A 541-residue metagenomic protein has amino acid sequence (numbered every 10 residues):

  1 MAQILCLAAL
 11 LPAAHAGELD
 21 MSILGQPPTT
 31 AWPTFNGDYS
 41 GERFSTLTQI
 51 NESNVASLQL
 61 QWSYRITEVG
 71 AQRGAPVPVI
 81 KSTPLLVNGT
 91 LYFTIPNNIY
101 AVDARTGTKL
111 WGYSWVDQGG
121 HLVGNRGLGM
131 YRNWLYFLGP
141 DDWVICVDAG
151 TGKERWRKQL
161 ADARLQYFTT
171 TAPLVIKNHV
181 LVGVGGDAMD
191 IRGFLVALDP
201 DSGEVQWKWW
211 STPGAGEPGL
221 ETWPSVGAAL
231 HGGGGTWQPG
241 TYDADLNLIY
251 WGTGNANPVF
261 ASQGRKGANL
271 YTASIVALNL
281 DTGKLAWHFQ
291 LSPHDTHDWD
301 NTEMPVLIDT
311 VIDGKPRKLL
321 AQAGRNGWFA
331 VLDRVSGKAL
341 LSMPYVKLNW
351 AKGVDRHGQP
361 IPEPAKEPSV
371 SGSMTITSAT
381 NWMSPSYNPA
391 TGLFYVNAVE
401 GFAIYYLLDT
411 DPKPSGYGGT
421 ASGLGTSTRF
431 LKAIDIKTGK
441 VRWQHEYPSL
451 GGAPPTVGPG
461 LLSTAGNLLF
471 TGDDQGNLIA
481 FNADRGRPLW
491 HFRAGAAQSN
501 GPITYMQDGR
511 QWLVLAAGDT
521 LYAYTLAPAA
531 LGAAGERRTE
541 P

Functional and structural regions predicted by a protein language model:
G17-A75, T108-D117, K153-D162, E204-T212 (+9 more regions): Aromatic (tryptophan-biased) beta-strands that constitute blades/sheets of beta-rich domains
W32-N36, P76-N97, G120-V144, F168-R192 (+8 more regions): Repeat-blade elements of multi-bladed beta-propeller folds
F44-A161, T464: N-terminal cofactor/phosphate-binding cores enriched in small/glycine residues, especially glycine-rich loops such as
D103, D148, D199, N279 (+5 more regions): Structural recognition of the beta-propeller blade-terminating site
G193-E204, A268-G283, V335-G337, T428-K437: Beta-propeller blade signature
V306-V346, W350-A351, S369-T375, G518 (+1 more regions): Phosphate/diphosphate-binding loops
A398-E400, G423-R487: Loop/turn-rich, solvent-exposed surfaces of beta-rich toroidal or solenoidal domains
